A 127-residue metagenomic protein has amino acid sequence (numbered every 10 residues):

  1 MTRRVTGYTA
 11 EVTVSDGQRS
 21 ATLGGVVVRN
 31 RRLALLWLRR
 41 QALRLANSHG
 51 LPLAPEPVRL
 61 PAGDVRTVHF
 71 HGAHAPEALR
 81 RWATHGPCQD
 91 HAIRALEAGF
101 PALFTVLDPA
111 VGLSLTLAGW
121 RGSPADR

Functional and structural regions predicted by a protein language model:
M1-T22: Short aromatic-glycine-(Arg/Gly/Cys) micro-motifs in beta-strand/loop hairpins
R4, L33, V65-T67: A general marker of short, structured functional hotspots
G17-R19, L33, G122-P124: Generic "edge-of-domain/loop-turn" microfeature
S20-L36: A short, exposed loop/beta-hairpin motif centered on an aromatic-Gly-Thr core
L38-Q41: Short, well-ordered alpha-helical segments
R44-R127: Short, mixed-charge low-complexity intrinsically disordered segments
